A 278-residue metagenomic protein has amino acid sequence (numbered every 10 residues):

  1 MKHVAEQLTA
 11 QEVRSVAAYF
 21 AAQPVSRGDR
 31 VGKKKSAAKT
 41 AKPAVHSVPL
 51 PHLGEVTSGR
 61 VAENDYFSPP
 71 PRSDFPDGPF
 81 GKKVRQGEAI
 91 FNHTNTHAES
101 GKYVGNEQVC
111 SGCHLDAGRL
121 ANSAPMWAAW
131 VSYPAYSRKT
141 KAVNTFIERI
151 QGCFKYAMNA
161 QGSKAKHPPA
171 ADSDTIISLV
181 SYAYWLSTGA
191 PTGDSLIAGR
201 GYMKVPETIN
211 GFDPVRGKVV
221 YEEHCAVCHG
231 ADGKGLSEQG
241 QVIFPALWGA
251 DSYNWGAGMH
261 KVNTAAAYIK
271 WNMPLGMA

Functional and structural regions predicted by a protein language model:
M1-T9, E99-I147, G235-P274: Gly/Gly-Pro-rich "capping" loops immediately C-terminal to redox-active cysteine motifs in periplasmic/lumenal
Q7, A18-T96, R138-P214: Post-cleavage N-terminal segment of exported redox proteins
E12-S15: Solvent-exposed beta-strand/loop surfaces, strongest in extracytoplasmic domains of secreted and cell-surface proteins
Y19, I90, C113-D116, C153 (+4 more regions): Generic structural signal for bulky hydrophobic/aromatic residues embedded in well-ordered secondary structure
K33-S36, T40, P79-A117, T208-F244 (+1 more regions): Sequence/structural segment immediately N-terminal to covalent heme-attachment motifs in c-type and related
F67-D77, P134, C225-C228, A250: Generic detector of contiguous secondary-structure segments
F146-I147, F154, A183, S187-L196 (+4 more regions): A structural motif
G276-A278: Active-site rim elements
